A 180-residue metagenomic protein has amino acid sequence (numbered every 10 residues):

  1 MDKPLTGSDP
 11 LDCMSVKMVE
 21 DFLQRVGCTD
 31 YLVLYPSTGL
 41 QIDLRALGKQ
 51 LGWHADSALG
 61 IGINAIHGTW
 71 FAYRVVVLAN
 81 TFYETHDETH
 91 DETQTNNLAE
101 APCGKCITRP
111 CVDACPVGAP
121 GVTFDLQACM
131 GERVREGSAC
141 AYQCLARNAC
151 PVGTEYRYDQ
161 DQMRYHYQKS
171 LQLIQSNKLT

Functional and structural regions predicted by a protein language model:
M1-T180: Non-ligating segments of multi-cofactor redox enzymes
